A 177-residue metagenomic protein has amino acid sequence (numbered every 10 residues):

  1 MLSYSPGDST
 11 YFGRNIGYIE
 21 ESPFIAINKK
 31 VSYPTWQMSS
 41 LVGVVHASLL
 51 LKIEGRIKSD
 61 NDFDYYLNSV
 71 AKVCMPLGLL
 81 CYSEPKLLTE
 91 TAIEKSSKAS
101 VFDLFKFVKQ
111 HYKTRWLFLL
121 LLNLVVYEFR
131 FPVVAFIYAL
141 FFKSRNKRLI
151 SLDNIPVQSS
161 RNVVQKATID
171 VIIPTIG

Functional and structural regions predicted by a protein language model:
L2-Y18, K86-L88: Short beta-strand-to-loop element that shapes/binds the nucleotide-sugar donor at the catalytic cleft/hinge
D8-G13, E21-V45: A recurrent flexible, glycine/aromatic-enriched loop bordering the glycosyltransferase active site that acts as
T10-I16, I93-E94, E128-V133: Short, solvent-exposed polar/charged micro-motifs at secondary-structure junctions
S32-D62, Y66, V73: Conserved nucleotide-sugar donor-binding catalytic segment
G55, S83, T89-F107: Mixed-charge (acidic/basic) macromolecular-recognition segments
S59-T91, K109-L120, V133, R148-L152: Catalytic donor-sugar/metal-binding loop of nucleotide-sugar-dependent glycosyltransferases
T89-E90, N123-G177: N-proximal low-complexity "stem/linker" segments adjacent to membrane-targeting elements
S96-L124: Catalytic core of nucleotide-sugar-dependent glycosyltransferases
